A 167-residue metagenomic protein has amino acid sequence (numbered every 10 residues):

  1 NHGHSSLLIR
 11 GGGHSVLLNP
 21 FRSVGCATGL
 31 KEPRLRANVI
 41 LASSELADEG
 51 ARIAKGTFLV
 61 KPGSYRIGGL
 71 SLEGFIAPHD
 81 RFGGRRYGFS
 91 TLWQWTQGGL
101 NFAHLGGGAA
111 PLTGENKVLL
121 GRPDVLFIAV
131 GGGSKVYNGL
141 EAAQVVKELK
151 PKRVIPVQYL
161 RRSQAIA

Functional and structural regions predicted by a protein language model:
N1-V39, L46-D48, K55-G121, V125 (+2 more regions): Core dinuclear metal-dependent hydrolase active-site scaffold
A37-E45, F127-A129, K152-L160: Short internal beta-strands
R52-G56, I166-A167: Short, aromatic/basic amphipathic alpha-helical patches
L59, K135, R161-A165: A sequence-level detector of short, solvent-exposed, charge-rich linear segments
R86-Y87, L149, R153-A167: Binuclear metal-ion centers of metallo-dependent hydrolases, dominated by the metallo-beta-lactamase
L140-A143, A167: Enzymes that bind and transform nitrogen-containing heteroaromatic metabolites
Q144-E148: Feature captures the catalytic cores and cofactor-binding loops of soluble hydro-lyases/lyases that act on carboxylate
